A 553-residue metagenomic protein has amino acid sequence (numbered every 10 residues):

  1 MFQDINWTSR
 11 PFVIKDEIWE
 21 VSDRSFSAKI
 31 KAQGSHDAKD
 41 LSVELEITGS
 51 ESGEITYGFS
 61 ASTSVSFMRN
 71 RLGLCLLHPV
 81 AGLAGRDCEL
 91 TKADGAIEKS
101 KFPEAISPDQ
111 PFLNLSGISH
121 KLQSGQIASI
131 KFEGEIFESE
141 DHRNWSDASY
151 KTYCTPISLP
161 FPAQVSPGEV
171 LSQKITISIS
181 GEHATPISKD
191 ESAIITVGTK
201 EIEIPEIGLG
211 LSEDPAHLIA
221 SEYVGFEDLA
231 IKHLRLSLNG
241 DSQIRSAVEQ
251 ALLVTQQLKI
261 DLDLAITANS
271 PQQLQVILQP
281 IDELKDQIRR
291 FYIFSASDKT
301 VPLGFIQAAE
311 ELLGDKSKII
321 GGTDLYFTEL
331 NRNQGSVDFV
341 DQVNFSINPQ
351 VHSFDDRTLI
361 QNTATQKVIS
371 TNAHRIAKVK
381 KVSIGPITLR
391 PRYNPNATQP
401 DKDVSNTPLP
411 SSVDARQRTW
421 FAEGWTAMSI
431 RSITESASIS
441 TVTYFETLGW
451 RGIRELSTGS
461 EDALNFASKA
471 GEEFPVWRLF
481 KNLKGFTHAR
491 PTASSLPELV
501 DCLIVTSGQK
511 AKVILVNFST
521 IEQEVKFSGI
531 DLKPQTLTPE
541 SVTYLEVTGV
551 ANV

Functional and structural regions predicted by a protein language model:
I5-S64, E140-H142, S146-S149: Extended, loop-rich substrate-binding clefts of extracytoplasmic carbohydrate-active enzymes
T8, S35-D37, S119-S192, S237: Beta-strand-rich recognition/accessory modules
S52-E133: Polysaccharide-binding surfaces and accessory modules of carbohydrate-active proteins
G168, G385-P475: Aromatic/acidic polysaccharide-binding cleft in carbohydrate-active enzymes
V170-S172, Q535-V553: C-terminal beta-strand-rich structural cap/linker in extracellular carbohydrate-active enzymes
G208-Q243, A247, V254-L258, D263: Catalytic domains of carbohydrate-active enzymes, especially glycoside hydrolases
I293, S297-W420: Noncatalytic carbohydrate-binding groove/subsite architecture in carbohydrate-active enzymes
S495-S528: Carbohydrate-binding surface patches
